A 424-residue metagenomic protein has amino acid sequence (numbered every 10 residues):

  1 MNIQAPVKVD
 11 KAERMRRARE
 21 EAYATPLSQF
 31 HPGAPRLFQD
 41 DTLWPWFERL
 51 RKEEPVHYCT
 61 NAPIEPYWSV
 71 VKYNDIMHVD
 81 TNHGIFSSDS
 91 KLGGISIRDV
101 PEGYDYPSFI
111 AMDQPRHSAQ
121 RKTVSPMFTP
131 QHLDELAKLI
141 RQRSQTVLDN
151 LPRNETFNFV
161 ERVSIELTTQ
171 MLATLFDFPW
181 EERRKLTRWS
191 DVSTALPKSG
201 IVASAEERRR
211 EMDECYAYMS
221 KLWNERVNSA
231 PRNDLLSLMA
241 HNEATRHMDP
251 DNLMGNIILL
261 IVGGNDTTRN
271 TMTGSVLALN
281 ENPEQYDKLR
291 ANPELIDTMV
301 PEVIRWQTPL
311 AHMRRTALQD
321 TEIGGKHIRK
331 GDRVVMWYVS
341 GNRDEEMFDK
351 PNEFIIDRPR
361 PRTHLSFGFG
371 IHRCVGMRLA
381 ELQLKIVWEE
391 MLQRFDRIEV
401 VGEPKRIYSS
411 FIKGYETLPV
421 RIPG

Functional and structural regions predicted by a protein language model:
M1-G424: Cytochrome P450
